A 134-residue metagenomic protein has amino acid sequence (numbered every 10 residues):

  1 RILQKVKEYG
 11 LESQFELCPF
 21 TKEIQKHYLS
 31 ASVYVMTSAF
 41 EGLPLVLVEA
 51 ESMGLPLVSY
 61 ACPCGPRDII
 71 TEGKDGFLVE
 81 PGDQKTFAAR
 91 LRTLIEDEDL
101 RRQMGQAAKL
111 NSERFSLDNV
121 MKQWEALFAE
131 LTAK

Functional and structural regions predicted by a protein language model:
I2-P19: Nucleotide-activated donor-binding/catalytic signature segment of Leloir-type glycosyltransferases, i.e., the conserved
F20, A39: Aromatic "clamp/platform" in nucleotide-sugar-dependent glycosyltransferases that forms part of the donor/acceptor
Q25, P44, V48-S52, R67-D68 (+1 more regions): Short alpha-helical segment that forms part of, or immediately flanks, the ligand-binding pocket in carbohydrate-active
A31: An anion/phosphate-binding loop that grips the pyrophosphate of nucleotide cofactors and donors
P56-Y60: Short hydrophobic beta-strand element within catalytic cores of glycosyltransferases and related nucleotide-activated
T71-G73, F77-Q84, T93-E98, E113: Conserved acidic donor-binding segment of nucleotide-sugar-dependent glycosyltransferases
T86, T93, L100-R114, Q123-A126: A short, well-ordered alpha-helix in the C-terminal region of glycosyltransferases
L117-K134: C-terminal alpha-helical cap of glycosyltransferases
